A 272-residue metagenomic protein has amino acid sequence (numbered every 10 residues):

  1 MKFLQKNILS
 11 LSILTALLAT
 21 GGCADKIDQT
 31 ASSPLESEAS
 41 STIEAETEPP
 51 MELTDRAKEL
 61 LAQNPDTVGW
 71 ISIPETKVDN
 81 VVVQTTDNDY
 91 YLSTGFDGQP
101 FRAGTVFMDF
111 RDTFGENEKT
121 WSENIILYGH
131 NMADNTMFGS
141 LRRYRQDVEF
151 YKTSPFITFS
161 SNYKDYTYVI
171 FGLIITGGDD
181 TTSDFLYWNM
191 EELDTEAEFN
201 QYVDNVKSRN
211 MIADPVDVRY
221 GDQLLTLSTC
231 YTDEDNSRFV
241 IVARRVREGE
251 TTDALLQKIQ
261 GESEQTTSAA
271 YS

Functional and structural regions predicted by a protein language model:
M1-L9: Bacterial N-terminal signal peptides that target proteins for export
S10-T15: Sec-dependent N-terminal signal peptides
A16-L17, Q223: Residue-level signal for mature regions of secreted extracellular proteins and peptides
A19-G22: C-terminal motif of bacterial Sec signal peptides marking the signal peptidase cleavage site
A24-S272: Solvent-exposed, non-transmembrane regions of membrane-associated and secreted proteins
